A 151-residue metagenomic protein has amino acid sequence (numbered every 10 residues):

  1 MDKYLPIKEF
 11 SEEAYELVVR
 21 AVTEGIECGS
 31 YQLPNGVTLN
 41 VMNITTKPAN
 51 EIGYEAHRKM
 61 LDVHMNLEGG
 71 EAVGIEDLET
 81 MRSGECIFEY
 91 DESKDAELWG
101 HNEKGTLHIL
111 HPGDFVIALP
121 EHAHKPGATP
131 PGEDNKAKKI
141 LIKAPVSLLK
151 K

Functional and structural regions predicted by a protein language model:
M1-V41, E51-A56: A short, N-terminal "cap"/entry segment at the start of jelly-roll beta-barrel domains of the cupin/DSBH fold
E13-L17, Y31-L33, R82, E97-E103 (+3 more regions): Domain-scale activation on soluble regions of proteins
P34, N50-D62, T80-F88, E103 (+2 more regions): A short beta-loop-beta micro-motif enriched in histidine and acidic residues
L39-H57, L67-R82, P120: Conserved short histidine dyad/triad with adjacent acidic residue
K59-E71, D77-E79, F88-G100, K143: Short, conserved beta-strand element in jelly-roll/cupin
G70-G74, F115, H122-A123, L148: Short beta-strand segments in beta-sandwich/barrel cores
H108-T129: Conserved metal-binding segment of the jelly-roll/cupin
F115-I117, E133-K150: A short hydrophobic beta-strand segment most commonly corresponding to one strand of the jelly-roll/cupin
